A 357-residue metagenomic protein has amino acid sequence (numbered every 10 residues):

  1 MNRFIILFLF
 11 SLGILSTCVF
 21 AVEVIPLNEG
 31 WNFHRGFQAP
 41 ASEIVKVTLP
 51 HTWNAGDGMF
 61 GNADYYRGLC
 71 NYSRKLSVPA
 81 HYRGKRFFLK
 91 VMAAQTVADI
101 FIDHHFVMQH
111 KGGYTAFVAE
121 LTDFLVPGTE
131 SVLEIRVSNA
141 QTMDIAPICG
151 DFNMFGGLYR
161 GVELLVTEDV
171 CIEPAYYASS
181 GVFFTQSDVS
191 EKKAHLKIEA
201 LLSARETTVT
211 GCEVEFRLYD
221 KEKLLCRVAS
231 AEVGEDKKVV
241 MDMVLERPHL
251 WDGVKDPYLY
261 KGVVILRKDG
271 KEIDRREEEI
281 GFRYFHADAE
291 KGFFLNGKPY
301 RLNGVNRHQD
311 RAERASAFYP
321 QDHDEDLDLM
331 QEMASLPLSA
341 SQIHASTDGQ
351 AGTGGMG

Functional and structural regions predicted by a protein language model:
M1-S11, C18-S341, A345-G354: Secreted/periplasmic carbohydrate-active enzymes, especially glycoside hydrolases
G357: Glycine-rich, aromatic-flanked loop segments that form ligand/cofactor-binding clefts across common enzyme folds
